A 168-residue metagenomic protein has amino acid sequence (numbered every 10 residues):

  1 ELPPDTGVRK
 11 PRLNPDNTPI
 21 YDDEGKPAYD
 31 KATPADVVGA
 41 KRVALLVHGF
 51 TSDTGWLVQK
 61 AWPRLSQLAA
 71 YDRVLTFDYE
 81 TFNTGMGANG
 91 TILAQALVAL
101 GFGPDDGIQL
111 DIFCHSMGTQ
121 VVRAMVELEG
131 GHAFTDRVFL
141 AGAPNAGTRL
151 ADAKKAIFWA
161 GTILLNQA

Functional and structural regions predicted by a protein language model:
E1-L65, A69-T76, V98-G101, L150-G161: Flexible, membrane-associating and regulatory peripheral segments of lipid-active enzymes
H48-F50, F77-A168: Serine-dependent carboxylesterase/thioesterase catalytic core of lipase-like alpha/beta-hydrolase/SGNH enzymes
